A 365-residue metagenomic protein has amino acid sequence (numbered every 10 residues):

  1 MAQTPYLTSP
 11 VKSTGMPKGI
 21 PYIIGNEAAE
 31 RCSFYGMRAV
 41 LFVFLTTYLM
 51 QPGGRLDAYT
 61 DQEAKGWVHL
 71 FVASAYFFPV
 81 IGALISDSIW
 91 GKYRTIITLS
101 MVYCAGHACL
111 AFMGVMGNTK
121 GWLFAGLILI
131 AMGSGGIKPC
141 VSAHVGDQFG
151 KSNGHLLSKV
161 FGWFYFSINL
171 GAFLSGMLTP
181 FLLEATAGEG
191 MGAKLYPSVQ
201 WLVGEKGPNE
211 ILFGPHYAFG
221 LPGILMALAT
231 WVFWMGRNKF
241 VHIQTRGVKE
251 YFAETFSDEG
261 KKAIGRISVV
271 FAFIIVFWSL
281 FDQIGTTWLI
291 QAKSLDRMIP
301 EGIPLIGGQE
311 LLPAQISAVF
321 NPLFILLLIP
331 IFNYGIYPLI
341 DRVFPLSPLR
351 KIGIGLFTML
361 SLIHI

Functional and structural regions predicted by a protein language model:
M1-I23, F149-S158, G162, S167 (+3 more regions): Intracellular loop-helix junctions on the cytosolic face of multi-pass helical membrane proteins
M16-L70, V269-A272, W278-Q291: Helix-loop boundary and gating motifs at the non-cytosolic
A39, V80-I81, L170-A185: A gly/Pro-rich, aromatic-decorated transmembrane alpha-helix motif that marks the paired, flexible gating helices
H69-S86, V319-F332: Central cavity-lining transmembrane alpha-helices of secondary-active solute carriers, predominantly the Major
S88-S100, P338-F357: Cytoplasmic membrane-interface "Motif A"-like loop-to-helix N-cap segments of 12-TM Major Facilitator Superfamily
F112-L127: Helix-loop junctions at membrane interfaces in 12-TM secondary transporters
G136-K151: Intracellular juxtamembrane helix-capping segments at the cytosolic ends of symmetry-related transmembrane helices
I363-I365: Conserved small/polar residues in nucleotide/adenosyl-binding loops
